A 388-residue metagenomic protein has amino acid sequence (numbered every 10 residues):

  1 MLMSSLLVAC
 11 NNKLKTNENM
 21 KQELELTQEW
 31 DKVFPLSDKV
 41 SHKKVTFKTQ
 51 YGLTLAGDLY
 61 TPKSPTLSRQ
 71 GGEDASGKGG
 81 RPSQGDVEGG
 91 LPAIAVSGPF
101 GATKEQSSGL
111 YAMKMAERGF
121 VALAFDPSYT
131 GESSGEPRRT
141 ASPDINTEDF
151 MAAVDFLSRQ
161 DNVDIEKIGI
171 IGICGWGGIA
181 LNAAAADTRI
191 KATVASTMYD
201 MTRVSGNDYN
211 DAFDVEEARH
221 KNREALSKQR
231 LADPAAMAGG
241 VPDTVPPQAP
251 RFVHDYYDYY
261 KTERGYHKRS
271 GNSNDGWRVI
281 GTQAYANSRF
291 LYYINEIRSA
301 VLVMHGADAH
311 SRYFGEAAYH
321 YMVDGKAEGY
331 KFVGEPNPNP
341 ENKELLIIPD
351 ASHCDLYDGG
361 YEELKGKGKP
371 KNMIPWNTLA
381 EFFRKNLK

Functional and structural regions predicted by a protein language model:
E23-K63, G366-P370: N-terminal cap/lid segment of alpha/beta-hydrolase-fold proteins
P99-M113, P127, G315: The serine-hydrolase catalytic nucleophile loop
K104, T130-I165, L364-I374: Catalytic nucleophile-loop/oxyanion-hole region of alpha/beta-hydrolase and closely related hydrolase-like folds
A112-S134: Conserved alpha/beta-hydrolase
N162-C174: Alpha/beta-hydrolase fold nucleophile elbow
L181-E263: Alpha/beta-hydrolase-fold enzymes
I297, V303-H305: Short beta-strand/loop motif that positions the catalytic acidic residue of the alpha/beta-hydrolase fold
P349-A351, G359-K388: Catalytic active-site module of serine/aspartate enzymes centered on a nucleophile-bearing elbow/loop
